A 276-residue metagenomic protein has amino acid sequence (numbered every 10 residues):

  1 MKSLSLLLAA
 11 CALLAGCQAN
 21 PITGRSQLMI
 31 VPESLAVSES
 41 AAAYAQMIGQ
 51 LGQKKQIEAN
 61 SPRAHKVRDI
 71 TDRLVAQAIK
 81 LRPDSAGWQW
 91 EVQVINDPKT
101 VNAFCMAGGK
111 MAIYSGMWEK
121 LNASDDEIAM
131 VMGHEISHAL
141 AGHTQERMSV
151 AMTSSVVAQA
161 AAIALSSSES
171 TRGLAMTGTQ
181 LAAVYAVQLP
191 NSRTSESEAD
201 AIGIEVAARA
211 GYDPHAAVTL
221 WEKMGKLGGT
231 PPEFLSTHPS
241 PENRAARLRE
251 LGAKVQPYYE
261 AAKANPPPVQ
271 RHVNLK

Functional and structural regions predicted by a protein language model:
L4-L6, C17-K276: A Zn2+-metalloprotease active-site environment signal
